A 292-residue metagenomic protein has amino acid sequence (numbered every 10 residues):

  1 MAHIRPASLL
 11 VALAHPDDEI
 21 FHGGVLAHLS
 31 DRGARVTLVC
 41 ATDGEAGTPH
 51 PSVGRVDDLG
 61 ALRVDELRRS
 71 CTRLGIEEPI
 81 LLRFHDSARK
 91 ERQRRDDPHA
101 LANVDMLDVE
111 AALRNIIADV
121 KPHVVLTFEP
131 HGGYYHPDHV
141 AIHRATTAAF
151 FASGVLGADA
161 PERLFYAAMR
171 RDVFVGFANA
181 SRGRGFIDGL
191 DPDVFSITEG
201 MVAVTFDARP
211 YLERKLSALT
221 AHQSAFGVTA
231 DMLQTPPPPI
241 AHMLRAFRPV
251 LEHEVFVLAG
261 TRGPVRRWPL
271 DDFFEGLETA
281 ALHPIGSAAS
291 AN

Functional and structural regions predicted by a protein language model:
M1-K121, A148, A152-V155, V257-G260 (+1 more regions): Active-site rim/loop-helix segments in enzyme catalytic domains that contact anionic ligands
M1-L10, R94-R95, H99, N103-N292: Metal-dependent de-N-acetylase/amidase catalytic core
